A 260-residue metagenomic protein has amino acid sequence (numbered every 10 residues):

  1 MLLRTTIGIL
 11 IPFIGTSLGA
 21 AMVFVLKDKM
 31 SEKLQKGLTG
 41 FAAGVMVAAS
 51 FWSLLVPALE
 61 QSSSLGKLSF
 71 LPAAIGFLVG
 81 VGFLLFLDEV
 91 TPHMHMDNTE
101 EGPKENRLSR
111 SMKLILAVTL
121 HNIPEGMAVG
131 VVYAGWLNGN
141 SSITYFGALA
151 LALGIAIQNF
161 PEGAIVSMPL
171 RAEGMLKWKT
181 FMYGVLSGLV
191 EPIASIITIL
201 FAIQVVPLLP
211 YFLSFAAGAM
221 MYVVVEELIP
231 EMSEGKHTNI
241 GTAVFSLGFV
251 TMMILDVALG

Functional and structural regions predicted by a protein language model:
M1-G260: Intrinsically disordered, metal-sensing/regulatory segments
